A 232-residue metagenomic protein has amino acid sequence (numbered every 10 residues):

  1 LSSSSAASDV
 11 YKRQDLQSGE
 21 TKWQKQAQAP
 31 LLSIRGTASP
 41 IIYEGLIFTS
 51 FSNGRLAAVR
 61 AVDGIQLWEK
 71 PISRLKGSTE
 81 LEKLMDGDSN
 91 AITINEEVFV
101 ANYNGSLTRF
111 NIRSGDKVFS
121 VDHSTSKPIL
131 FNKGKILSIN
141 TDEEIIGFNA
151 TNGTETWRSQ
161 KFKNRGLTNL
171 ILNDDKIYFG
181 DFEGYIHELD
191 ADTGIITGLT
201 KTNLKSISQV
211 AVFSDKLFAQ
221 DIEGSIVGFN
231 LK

Functional and structural regions predicted by a protein language model:
L1-Y11: Single conserved hydrophobic/aromatic residue that forms the stacking wall/gate of nucleotide- or nucleobase-binding
S3, E20-E44, E69-N95, D116-K133 (+2 more regions): Extracytoplasmic beta-rich repeat domains
D9, G54, G105, E143-E144 (+2 more regions): Short coil/turn segments within WD40 beta-propeller repeats
D15-G19, A61-G64, N111-S114, N149-N152 (+2 more regions): Short loop/turn segments that connect beta-strands within beta-propeller blades
K135-A150, T154-E188: Loop/turn-rich, solvent-exposed surfaces of beta-rich toroidal or solenoidal domains
L204-K232: Blade-level signature of beta-propeller repeat domains, shared across WD40, Kelch, NHL, RCC1 and BNR/Asp-box propellers
